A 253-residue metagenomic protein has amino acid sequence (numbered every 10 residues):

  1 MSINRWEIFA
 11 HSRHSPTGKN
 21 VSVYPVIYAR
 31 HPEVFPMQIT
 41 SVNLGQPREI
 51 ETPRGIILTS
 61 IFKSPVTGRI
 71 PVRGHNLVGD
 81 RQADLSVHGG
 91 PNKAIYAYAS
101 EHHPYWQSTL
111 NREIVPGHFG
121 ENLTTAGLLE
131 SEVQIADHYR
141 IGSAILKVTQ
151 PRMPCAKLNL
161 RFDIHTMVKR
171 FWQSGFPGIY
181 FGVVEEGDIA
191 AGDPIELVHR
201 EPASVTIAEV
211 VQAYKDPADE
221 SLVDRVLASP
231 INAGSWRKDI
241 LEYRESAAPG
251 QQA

Functional and structural regions predicted by a protein language model:
A10-S15, V21, A29: Short hydrophobic alpha-helical segments enriched in small aliphatic residues
V23-N159, T166-M167, H199-A253: Electropositive, beta-rich accessory/interaction domains or terminal extensions that provide binding surfaces
A136, A191-G192: Loop/turn positions that initiate beta-strands
F162-K169, S174-V183: Active-site glycine-rich loop that binds ribose-phosphate moieties when present
G187-I189, I195, E201: C-terminal folded domains that constitute the principal catalytic or ligand-binding module of multi-domain proteins
